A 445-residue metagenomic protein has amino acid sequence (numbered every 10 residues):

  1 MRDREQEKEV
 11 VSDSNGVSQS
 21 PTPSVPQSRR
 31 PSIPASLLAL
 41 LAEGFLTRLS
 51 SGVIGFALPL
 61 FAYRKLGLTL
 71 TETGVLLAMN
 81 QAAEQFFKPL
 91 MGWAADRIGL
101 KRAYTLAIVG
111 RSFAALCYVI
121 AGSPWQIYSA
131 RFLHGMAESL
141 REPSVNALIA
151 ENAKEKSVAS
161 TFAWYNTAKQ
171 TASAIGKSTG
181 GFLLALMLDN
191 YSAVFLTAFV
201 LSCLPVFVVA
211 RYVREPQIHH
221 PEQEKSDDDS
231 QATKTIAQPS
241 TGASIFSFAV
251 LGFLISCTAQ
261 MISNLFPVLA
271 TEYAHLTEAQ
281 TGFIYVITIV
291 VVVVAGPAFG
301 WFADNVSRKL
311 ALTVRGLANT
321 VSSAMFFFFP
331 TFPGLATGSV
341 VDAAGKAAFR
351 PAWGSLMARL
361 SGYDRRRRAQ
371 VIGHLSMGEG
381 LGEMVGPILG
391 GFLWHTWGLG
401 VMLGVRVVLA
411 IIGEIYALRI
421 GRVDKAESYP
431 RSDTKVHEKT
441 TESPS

Functional and structural regions predicted by a protein language model:
D13-P34, E215-V250, D433-S445: Juxtamembrane intracellular "pre-TM" segments in multi-pass secondary transporters
R30-Q81, S244-I284: Helix-loop boundary and gating motifs at the non-cytosolic
Q81-P89, A174, I289-P297, G380-M384: Residue-level signature of mid-helix packing/kink "hotspots" within the transmembrane helices of 12-pass Major
F87-G99, L184, A295-S307, W394: Helix-to-loop junctions at the C-terminal end of transmembrane segments in multipass secondary transporters
R102-C117, F199, L310-M325, V407: Structural signature of the two symmetry-related core transmembrane helices
A130-T171, S355, L360-R367: Cytoplasmic helix-loop-helix junction between adjacent transmembrane helices in 12-TM secondary transporters
A193-A210, V401-R419: Symmetry-related core transmembrane helices of the 12-TM Major Facilitator Superfamily/SLC fold
V209-Q223, L418-Y429: Helix-loop junctions on the cytosolic side of multi-pass membrane transporters, especially the intracellular loop
